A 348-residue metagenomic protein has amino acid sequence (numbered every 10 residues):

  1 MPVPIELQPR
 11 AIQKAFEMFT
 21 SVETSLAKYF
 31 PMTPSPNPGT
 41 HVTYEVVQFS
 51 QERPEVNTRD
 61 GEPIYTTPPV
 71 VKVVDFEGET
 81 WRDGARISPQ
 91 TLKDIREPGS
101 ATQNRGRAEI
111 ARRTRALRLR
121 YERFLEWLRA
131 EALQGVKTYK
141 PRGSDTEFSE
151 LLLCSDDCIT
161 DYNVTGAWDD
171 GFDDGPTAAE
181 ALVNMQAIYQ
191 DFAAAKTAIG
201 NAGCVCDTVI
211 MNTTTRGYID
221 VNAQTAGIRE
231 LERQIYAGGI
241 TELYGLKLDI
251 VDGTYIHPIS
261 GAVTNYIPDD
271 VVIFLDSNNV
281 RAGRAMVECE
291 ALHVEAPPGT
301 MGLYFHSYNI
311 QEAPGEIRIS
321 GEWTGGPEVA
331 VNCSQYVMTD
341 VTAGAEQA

Functional and structural regions predicted by a protein language model:
M1-K14, R82-A85, P89, I95-R96 (+1 more regions): Short, charged, low-complexity amphipathic alpha-helix
M1-V47: Generic N-terminal leader/targeting and pre-domain segments
P2-A11, M286-A348: Hydrophobic, glycine-enriched assembly/anchoring segments
A27-Y29, F192-A194, Y304: Short alpha-helical segments and helix-capping/turn motifs at coil-helix boundaries
K28-E97: Assembly/oligomerization interface modules of large self-assembling protein complexes
E79-D161, F192, A198-I210, E312-W323: Long, contiguous amphipathic alpha-helices that act as assembly "spine/axial" helices in icosahedral shell and virion
E147-I235: Extended, solvent-exposed, turn-rich assembly/linker loops in the middle of proteins
N201-V287: Extended oligomerization regions of viral-like shell subunits
